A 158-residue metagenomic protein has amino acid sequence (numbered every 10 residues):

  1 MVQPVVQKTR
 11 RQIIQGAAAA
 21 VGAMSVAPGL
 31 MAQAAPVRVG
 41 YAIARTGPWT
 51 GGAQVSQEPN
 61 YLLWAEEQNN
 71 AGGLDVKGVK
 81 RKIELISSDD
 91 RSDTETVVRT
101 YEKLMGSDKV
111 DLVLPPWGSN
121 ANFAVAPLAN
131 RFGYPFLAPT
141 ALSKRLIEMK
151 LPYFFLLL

Functional and structural regions predicted by a protein language model:
M1-T9, Q15-V26: N-terminal secretory signal peptides
Q7, P28-A42: C-terminal segment of N-terminal export signals and the immediately downstream linker at the start of the mature
G40-W64, S88-T94, W117-N120: Extracytoplasmic "Venus flytrap"
P59, E95, V110-L158: Extracytoplasmic ligand/sensor domains, especially the bilobed periplasmic-binding protein
P59-E84: Signal peptide-proximal N-terminal region of secreted/periplasmic/extracellular or secretory-lumen proteins
L63-A71, S88, K103-S107, P116 (+2 more regions): Structured segments of extracytoplasmic/periplasmic soluble domains in secreted or envelope-associated proteins
R91-K109: Short, well-structured alpha-helical segments in soluble
